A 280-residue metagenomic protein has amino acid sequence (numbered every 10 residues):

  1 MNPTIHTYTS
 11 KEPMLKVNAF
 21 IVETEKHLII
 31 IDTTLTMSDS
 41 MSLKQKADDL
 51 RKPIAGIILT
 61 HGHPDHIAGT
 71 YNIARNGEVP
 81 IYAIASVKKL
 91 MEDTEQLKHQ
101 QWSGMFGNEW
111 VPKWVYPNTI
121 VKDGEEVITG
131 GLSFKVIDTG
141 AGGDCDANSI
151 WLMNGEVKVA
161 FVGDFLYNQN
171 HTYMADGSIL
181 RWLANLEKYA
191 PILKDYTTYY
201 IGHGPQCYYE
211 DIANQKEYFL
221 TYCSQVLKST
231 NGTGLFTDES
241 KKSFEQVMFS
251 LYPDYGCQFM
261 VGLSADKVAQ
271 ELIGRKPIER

Functional and structural regions predicted by a protein language model:
N2-D49, I150-G163: Conserved beta-strand hairpin/beta-sheet module of binuclear metal-dependent hydrolase folds, prominently
H6, I58, Y82, T119-V121 (+3 more regions): Hydrophobic/aromatic beta-strand patches that form the interior of the parallel beta-sheet core in alpha/beta enzyme
S10-E12, V111-P112, Y116-N118, T139-G142: Short Gly/Pro-enriched turn/cap motifs at secondary-structure boundaries
V22, D32, A47, H61 (+7 more regions): Divalent metal-coordination and catalytic microenvironments
L28, L35-M37, A141-E217, T221: Metallo-beta-lactamase
I29-D32, G56-L59, K135-V136: Short catalytic-loop micro-motif centered on adjacent basic/acidic residues
Q45-I128: Active-site HxH/HxHxD metal-binding segment of metal-dependent hydrolases
P191-Y196, P205-R280: Accessory terminal helices/loops
